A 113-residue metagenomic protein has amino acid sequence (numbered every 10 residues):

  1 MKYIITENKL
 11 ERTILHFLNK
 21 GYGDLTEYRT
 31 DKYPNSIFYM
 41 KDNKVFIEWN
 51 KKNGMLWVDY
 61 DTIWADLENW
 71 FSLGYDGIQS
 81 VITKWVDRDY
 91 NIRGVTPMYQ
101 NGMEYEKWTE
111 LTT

Functional and structural regions predicted by a protein language model:
M1-L18: Short acidic, low-complexity intrinsically disordered linear motifs used for protein-protein interactions
K20-Y22: Glycine-rich, low-complexity segments
K32-Y105: Acidic, low-complexity, intrinsically disordered interaction modules
E106-T113: Short acidic DE-rich linear segments
